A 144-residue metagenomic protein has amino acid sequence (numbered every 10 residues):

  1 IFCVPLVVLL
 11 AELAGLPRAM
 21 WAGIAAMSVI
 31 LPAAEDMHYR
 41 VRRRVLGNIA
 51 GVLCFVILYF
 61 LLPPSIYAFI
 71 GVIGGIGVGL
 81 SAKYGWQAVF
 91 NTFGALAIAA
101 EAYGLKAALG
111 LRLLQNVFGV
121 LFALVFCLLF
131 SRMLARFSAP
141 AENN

Functional and structural regions predicted by a protein language model:
I1-F90, A97-N144: Alpha-helical transmembrane segments and their membrane-interface boundaries that form or gate the permeation pathway
